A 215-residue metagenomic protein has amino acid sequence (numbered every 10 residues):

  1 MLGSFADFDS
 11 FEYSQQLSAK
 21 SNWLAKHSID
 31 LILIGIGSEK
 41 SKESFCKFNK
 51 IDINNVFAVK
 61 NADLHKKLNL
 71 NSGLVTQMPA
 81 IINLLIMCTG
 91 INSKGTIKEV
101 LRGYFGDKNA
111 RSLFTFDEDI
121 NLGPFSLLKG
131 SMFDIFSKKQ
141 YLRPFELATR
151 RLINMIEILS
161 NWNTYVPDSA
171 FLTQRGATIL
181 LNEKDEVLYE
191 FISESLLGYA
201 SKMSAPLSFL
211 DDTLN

Functional and structural regions predicted by a protein language model:
M1-L24, I29-I34: Short active-site neighborhood of thiol/selenol oxidoreductases, capturing the structured segment around
S4-D9, E39, S195-L196: Short acidic, S/G/P-rich loop/turn micro-motifs used as interaction or catalytic elements
E12-Q15, S44, S201: Generic recognition of short, well-ordered alpha-helical segments
N22-W23, F45-I51: Short, surface-exposed basic-aromatic patches at helix termini and helix-loop junctions that form
K26-S41, I53-N61: Thiol-based oxidoreductase modules, predominantly thioredoxin-like and allied folds used for disulfide exchange
K42-C46, H65: Hydrophobic packing residues within well-ordered alpha-helices of enzyme cores
A58-S195: Thiol/selenol-based redox catalytic cores and closely related redox-interacting motifs
E194-T213: A short, polar/charged loop-to-alpha-helix boundary motif
